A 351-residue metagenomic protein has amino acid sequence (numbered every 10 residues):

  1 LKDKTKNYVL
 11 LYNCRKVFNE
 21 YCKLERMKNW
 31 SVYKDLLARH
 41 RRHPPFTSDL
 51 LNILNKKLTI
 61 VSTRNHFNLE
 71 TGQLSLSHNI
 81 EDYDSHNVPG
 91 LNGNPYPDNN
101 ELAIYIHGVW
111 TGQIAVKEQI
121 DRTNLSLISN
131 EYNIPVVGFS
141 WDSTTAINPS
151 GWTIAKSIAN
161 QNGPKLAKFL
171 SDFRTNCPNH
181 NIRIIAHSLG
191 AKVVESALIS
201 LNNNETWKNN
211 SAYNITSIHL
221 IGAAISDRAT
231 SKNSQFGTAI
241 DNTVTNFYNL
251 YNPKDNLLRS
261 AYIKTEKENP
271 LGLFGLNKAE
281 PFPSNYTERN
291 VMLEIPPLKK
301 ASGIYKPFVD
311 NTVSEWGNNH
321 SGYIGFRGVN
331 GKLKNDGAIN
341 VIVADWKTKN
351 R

Functional and structural regions predicted by a protein language model:
V9-Y12, N19, K23: Short, positively charged and aromatic/hydrophobic N-terminal segments
R15, R26, R39-R42: Basic polycationic patches enriched in arginine
Y33-D98, I106-Q113, K117-H180, I199-R351: Lipolytic serine-hydrolase domain surface
A186, G190, V194: Gly/Ala-rich beta-loop-alpha elbow adjacent to hydrolase catalytic centers
